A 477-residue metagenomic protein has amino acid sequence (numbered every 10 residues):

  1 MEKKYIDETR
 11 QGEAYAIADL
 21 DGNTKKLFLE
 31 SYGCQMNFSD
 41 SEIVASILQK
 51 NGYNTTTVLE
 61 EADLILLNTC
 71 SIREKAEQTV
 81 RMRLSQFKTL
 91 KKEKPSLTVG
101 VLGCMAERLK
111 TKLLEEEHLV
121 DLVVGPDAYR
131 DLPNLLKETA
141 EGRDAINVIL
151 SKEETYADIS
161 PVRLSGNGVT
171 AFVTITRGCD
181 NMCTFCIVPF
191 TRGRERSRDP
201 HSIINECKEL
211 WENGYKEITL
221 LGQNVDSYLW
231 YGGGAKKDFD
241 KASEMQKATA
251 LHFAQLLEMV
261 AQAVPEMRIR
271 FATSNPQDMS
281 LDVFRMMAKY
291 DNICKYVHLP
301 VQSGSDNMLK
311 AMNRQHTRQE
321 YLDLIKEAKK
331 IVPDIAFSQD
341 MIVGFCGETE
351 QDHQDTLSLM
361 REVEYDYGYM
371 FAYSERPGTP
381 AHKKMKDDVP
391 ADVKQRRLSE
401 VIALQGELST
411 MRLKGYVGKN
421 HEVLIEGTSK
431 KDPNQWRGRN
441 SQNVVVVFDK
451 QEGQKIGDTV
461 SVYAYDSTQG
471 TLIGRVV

Functional and structural regions predicted by a protein language model:
M1, E13, A381-V477: Terminal RNA-binding accessory module
M1-Y228, H252, Q319-K330, Q354 (+5 more regions): Proteins enriched for Cys/Gly/acidic motifs involved in redox and nucleic-acid/cofactor modification
V99-G103, R108, E212-E350, R361: Conserved SAM/AdoMet-binding glycine-rich loop
S165-V169, C179-N181, I293, S303 (+5 more regions): Short flexible coil/turn linkers enriched for glycine and charged/polar residues that connect secondary-structure
C183, I203, L220, F271 (+7 more regions): Conserved, mostly hydrophobic/aromatic
G222, T273-N275, V301-S303, Q339-V343 (+6 more regions): Active-site proximal loops enriched in glycine and acidic residues that flank catalytic Cys/His/Asp and coordinate
I293, P300, Y369-R376: A glycine-rich, aromatic-flanked flexible loop/lid motif
D306, F337, E375-H382: Short acidic (Asp/Glu) and glycine-rich catalytic loops that position anionic groups and cofactors
